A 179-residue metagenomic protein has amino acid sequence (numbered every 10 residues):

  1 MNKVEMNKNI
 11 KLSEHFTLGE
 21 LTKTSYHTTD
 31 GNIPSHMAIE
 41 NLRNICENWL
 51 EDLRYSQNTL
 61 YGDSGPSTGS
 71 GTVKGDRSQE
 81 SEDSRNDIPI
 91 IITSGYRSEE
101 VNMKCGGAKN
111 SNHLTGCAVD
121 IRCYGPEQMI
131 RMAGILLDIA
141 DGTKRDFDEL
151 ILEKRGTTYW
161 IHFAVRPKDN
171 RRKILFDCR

Functional and structural regions predicted by a protein language model:
M1-Y61, R172-R179: Extracytoplasmic cell-surface/polysaccharide-interacting catalytic and binding patches
E47-Y61, N86-G106: Extended, low-complexity, intrinsically disordered C-terminal regulatory tails of eukaryotic serine/threonine kinases
Y55-D63, D83-I90, K144-T157: Short glycine-rich, low-complexity/disordered patches
G62, S67-E80: Short Gly/Ser/Thr- and charged-rich N-terminal loops/segments that act as flexible capping/hinge elements
D87, L114-A118: Short connector loops at helix/strand junctions that flank enzyme active sites, especially segments positioning acidic
I90, V119, I161: A broad, low-specificity signal marking well-ordered, structured residues that form hydrophobic/aromatic
N110, T115, C123-R179: Catalytic cores and adjacent binding grooves of peptidoglycan-active enzymes
